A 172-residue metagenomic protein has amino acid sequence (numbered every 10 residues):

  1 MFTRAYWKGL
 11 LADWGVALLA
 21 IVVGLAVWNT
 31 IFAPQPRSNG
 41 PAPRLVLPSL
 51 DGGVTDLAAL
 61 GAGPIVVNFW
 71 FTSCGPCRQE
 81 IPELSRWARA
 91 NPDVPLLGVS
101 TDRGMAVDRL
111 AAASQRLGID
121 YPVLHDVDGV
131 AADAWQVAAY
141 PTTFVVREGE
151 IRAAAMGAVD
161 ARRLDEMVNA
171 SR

Functional and structural regions predicted by a protein language model:
M1-V46: N-terminal targeting signals for export/organelle localization
W28, V46-G52, Q79, L124-D126: Short gly/ser/thr-rich secondary-structure transition/capping motifs
D56-R78, L84: Short active-site neighborhood of thiol/selenol oxidoreductases, capturing the structured segment around
A62-P64, P92-P95, Y121: Loop/turn elements at helix/coil->beta-strand transitions in domains of secreted/extracellular proteins
V66-V67, L96, T143: Hydrophobic beta-strand anchors of alpha/beta hydrolase catalytic cores
R78-L117, V127-A134: Structural microenvironment flanking redox-active thiols in thiol-disulfide oxidoreductases
A112-I119, V127-R172: Thiol/disulfide oxidoreductase modules built on the thioredoxin-like
